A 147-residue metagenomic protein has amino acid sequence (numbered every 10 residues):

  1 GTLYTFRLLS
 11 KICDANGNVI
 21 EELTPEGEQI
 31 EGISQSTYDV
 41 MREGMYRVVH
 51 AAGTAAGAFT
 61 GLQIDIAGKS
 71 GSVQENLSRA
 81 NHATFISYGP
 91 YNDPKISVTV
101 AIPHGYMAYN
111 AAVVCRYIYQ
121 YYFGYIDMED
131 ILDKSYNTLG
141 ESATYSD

Functional and structural regions predicted by a protein language model:
G1-E28, R42-E129: Active-site beta-strand/loop architecture of penicillin-binding DD-peptidases
D130-D147: Short, highly charged C-terminal tails/helix-capping segments
